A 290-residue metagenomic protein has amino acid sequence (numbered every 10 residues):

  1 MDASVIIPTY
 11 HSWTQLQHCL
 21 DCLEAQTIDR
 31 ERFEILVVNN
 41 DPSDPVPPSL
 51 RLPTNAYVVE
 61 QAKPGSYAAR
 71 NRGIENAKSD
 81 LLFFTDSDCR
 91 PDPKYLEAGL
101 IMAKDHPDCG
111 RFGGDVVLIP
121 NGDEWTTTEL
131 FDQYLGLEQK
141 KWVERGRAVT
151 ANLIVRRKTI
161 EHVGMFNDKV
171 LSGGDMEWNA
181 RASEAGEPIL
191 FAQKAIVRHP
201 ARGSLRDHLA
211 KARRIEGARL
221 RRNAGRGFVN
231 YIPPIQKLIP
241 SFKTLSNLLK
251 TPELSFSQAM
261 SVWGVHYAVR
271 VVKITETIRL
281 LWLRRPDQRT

Functional and structural regions predicted by a protein language model:
D21-R32: Short, acidic, metal-binding catalytic loop of nucleotide-sugar glycosyltransferases
C22, N39-P47, D86-C89: A conserved acidic beta->alpha catalytic loop
Q61-A77: Glycine-rich, basic loop-to-helix element that forms the pyrophosphate-binding segment of sugar-nucleotide handling
L82: Short aromatic/hydrophobic "clamp" motif used to bind/position activated sugar donors
K94-W125: Conserved donor NDP-sugar-binding/catalytic core segment of glycosyltransferases
G114-D115, E129-G146: Short, flexible, basic/aromatic active-site loop/helix in glycosyltransferases
S172-W178: Acidic donor-binding loop at a coil-to-helix junction in glycosyltransferase catalytic cores that engages
K211-G217, G227-T290: Non-catalytic, C-terminal membrane-associated alpha-helical segments of glycosyltransferases
